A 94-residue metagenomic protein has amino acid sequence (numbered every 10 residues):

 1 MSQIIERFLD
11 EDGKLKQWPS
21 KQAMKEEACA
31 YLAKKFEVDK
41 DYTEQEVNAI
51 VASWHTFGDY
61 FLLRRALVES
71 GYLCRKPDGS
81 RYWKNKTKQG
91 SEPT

Functional and structural regions predicted by a protein language model:
S2-V38: Short alpha-helical segments that sit at the start of domains
K14, A28, F57, Q89-G90: N-terminal, charged low-complexity regulatory/assembly segments
F36-K40, T56-F57: Short helix-capping/hinge SLiMs at alpha-helix to coil transitions
V38-V51: Short acidic, hydrophobic short linear motifs in intrinsically disordered regions
W54-A66: Short amphipathic alpha-helical interaction segments
E69-D78: A short, conserved structural fragment
D78-T94: Short, cationic-aromatic polyanion-contact patches
